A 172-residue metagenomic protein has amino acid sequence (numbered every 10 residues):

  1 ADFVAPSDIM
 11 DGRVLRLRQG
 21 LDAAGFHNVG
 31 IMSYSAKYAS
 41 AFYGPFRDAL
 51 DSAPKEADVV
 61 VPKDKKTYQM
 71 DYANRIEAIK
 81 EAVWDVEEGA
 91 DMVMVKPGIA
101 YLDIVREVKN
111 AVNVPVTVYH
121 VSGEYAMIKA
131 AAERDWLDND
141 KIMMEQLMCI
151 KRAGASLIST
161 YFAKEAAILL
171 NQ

Functional and structural regions predicted by a protein language model:
A1-Q172: Alpha/beta enzyme core
